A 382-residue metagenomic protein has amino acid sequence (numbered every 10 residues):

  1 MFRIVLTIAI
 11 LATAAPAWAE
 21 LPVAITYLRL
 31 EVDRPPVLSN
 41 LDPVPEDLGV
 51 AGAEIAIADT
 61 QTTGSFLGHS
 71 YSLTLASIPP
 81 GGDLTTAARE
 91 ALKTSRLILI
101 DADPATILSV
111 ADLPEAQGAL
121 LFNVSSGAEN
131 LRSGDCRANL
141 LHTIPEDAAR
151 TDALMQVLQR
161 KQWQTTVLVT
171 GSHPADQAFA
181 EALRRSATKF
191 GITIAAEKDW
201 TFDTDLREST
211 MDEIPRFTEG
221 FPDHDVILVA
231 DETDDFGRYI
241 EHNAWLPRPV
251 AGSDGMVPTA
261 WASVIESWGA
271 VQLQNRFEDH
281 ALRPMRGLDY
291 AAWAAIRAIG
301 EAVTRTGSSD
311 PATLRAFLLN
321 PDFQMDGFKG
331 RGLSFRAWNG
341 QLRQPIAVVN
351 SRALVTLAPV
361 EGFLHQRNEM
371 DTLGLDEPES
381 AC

Functional and structural regions predicted by a protein language model:
F2-I8, W18-C382: Extracytosolic ligand-binding ectodomains
